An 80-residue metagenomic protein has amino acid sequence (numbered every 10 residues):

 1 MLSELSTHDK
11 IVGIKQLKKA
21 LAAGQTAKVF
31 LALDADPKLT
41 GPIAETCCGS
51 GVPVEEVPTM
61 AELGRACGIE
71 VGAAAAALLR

Functional and structural regions predicted by a protein language model:
M1-Q25, D36: Ribosome large-subunit tunnel/peptidyl-transferase-proximal elements
T7, S50-R80: C-terminal structural segments of small proteins and small subunits
Q16, A27, C67, V71: Short, flexible micro-motifs
K19-A22, E45, C67-G68: Short secondary-structure boundary/capping segments within folded domains
K28, P37-E55, E62: Amphipathic, hydrophobic secondary-structure cores in small proteins
K28-F30, A75: Short aromatic/hydrophobic contact patches that present stacked aromatics for nucleic-acid/ligand binding
